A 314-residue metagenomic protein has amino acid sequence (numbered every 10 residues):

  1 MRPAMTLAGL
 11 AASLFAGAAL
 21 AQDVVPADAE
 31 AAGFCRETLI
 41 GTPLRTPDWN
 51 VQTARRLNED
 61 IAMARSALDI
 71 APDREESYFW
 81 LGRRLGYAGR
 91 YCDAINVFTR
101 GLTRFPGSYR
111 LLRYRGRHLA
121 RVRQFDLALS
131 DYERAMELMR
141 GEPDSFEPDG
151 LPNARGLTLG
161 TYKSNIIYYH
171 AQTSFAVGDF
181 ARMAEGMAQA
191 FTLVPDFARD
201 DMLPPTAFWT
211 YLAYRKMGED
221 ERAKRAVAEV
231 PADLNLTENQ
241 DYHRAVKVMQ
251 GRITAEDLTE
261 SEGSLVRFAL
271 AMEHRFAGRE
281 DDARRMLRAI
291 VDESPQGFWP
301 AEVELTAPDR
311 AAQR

Functional and structural regions predicted by a protein language model:
A21-E76, W80, R310-R314: N-terminal leader/linker segments that initiate helical-solenoid repeat arrays
S66-A67, R100-G101, R134-A135, G156 (+2 more regions): Canonical positions in the second alpha-helix
P72, P106, R140, T161 (+4 more regions): Short coil turns that delineate tetratricopeptide repeat
W80, Y114, P148, Y162 (+3 more regions): Canonical tetratricopeptide repeat
R83, R117, Q172, L212-Y214 (+2 more regions): Residue-level recognition of tetratricopeptide repeat
Y87, R121-V122, A176, K216 (+3 more regions): Register position in tetratricopeptide repeats
